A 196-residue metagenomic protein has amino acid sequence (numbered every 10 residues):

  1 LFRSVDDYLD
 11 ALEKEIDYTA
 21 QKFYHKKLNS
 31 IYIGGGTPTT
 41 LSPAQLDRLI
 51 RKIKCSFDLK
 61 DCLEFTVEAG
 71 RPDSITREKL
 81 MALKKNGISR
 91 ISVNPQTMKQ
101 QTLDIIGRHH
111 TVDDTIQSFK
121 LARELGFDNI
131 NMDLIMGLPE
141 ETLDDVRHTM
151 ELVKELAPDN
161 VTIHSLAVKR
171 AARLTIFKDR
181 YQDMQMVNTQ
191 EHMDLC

Functional and structural regions predicted by a protein language model:
F2-C196: Conserved non-cysteine loop/helix-boundary elements of the Radical SAM core domain that shape
